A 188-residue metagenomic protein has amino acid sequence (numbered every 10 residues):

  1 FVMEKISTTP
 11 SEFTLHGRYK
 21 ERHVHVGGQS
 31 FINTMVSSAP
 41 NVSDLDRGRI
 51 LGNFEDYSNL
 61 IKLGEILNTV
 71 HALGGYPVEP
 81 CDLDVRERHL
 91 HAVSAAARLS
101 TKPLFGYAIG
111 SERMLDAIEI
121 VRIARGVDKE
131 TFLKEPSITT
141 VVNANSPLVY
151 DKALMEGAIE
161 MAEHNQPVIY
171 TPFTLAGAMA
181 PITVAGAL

Functional and structural regions predicted by a protein language model:
F1-F54: Glycine-rich, N-terminal phosphate-binding loop and its surrounding beta-alpha-beta segment
N53-L188: Helix-rich catalytic cores of soluble enzyme domains
